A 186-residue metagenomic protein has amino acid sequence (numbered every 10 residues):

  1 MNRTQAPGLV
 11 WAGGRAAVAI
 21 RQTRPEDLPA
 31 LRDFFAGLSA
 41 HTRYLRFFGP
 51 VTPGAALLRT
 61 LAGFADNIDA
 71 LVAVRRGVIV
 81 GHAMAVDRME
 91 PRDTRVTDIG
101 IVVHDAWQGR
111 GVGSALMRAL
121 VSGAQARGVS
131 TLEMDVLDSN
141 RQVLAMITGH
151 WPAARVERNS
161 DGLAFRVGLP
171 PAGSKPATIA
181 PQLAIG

Functional and structural regions predicted by a protein language model:
M1-G186: Long, contiguous binding/interaction regions
